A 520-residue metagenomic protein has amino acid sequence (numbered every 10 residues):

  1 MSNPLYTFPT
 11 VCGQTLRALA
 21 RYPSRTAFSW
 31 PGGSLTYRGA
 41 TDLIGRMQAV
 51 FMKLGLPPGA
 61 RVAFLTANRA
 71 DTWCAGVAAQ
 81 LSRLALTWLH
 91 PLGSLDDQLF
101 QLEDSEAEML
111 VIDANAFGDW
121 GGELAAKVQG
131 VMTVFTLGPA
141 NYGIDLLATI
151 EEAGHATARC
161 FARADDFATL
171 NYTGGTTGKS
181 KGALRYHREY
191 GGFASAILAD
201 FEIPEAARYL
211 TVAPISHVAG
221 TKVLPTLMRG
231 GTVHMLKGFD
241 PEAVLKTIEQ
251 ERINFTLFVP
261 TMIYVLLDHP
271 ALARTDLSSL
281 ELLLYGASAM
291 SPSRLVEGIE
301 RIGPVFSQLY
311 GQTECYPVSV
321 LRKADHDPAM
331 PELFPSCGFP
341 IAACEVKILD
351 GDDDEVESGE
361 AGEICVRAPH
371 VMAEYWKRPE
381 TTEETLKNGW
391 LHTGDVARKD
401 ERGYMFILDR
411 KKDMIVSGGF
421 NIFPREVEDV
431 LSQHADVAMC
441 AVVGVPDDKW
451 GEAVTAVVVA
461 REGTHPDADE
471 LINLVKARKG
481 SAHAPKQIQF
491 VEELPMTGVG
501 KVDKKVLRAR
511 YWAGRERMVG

Functional and structural regions predicted by a protein language model:
P4-T7, L16, S24-R69, W73-V77 (+2 more regions): Conserved AMP-binding/adenylate-forming core of the ANL superfamily
P23-S24, T136, N141-Y142, A153-Y172 (+2 more regions): Conserved pre-ATP/AMP-binding loop-to-beta segment of ANL
T36-G39, F161, A168-G192: Conserved AMP-binding A3 loop
K53-L54, L81-T149, E462-T464: Structural core segment of the AMP-binding/adenylate-forming
T72, G93, F100, L110-I112 (+7 more regions): AMP-binding/adenylate-forming catalytic core of the ANL superfamily
G191-R208, S216-F255, H269: Conserved AMP-binding/adenylation subdomain of ANL enzymes
M228, I253-F258, L267-E332, E345 (+1 more regions): Gly/Ser/Thr-rich phosphate-binding loop
F339-A343, D352-T385, I422: Conserved ATP/PPi-binding loop(s) of AMP-dependent carboxylate-activating enzymes
